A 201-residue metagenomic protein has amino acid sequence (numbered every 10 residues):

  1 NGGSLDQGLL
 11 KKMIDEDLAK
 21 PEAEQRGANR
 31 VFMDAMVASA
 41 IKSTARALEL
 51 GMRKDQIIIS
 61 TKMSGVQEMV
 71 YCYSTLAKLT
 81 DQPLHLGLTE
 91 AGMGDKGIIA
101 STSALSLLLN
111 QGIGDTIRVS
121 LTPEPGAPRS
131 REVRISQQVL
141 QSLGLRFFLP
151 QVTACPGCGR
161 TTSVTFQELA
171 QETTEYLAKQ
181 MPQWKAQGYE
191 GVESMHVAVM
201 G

Functional and structural regions predicted by a protein language model:
G2-M200: Catalytic alpha/beta core domains of metabolic enzymes, predominantly
